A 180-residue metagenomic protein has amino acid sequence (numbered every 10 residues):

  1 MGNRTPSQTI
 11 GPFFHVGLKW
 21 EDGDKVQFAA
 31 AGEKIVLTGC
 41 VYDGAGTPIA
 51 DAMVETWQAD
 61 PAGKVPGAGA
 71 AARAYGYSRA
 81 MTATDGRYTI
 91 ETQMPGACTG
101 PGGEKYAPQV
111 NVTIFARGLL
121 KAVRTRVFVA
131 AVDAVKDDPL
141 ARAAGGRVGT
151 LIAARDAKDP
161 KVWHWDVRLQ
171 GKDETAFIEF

Functional and structural regions predicted by a protein language model:
M1-F180: Beta-strand-dominated extracellular/periplasmic modules and repeats in secreted or surface-exposed proteins
